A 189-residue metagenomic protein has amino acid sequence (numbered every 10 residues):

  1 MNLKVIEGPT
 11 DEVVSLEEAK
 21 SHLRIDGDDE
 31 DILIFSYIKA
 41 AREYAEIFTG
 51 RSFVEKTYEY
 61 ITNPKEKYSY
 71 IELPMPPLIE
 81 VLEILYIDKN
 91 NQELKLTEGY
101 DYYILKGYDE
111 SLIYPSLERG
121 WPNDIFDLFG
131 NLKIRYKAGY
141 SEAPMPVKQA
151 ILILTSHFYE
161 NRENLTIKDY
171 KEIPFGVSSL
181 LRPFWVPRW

Functional and structural regions predicted by a protein language model:
M1-W189: Divalent metal-cofactor coordination and adjacent catalytic microenvironments
